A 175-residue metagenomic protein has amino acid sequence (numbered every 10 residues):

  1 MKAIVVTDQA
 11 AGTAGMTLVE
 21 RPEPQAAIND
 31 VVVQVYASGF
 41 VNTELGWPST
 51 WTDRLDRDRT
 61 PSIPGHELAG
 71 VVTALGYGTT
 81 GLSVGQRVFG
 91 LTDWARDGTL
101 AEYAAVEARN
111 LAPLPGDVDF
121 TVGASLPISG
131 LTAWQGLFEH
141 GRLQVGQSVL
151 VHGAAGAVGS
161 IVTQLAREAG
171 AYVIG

Functional and structural regions predicted by a protein language model:
A3, V35, A104, A133 (+1 more regions): Terminal peptide-recognition signature
A10-L18, N42-T43: Short N-terminal binding/cap micro-motifs at the start of the first secondary-structure element
P22-F40, W51-A95: Glycine-rich beta-strand-centered segment in the early N-terminal region that forms part of a ligand/cofactor-binding
E67, G116-T121, R142-S148: Short helix-loop-beta connector
G70-V72, A104, L131, V149: Generic structural motif
A95-A108: A structural motif shared across PLP-dependent enzymes of the aminotransferase-like
L126-P127, L131-G175: Mid-domain Rossmann-like dinucleotide-binding core that forms the NAD(H)/NADP(H) cofactor-binding site
